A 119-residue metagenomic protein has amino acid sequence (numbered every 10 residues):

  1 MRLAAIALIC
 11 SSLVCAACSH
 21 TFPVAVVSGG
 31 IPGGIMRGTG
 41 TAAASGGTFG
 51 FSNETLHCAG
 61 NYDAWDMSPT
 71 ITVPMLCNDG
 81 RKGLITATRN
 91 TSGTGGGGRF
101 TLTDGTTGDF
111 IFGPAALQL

Functional and structural regions predicted by a protein language model:
M1-C10: Bacterial N-terminal signal peptides that target proteins for export
L3, T21, G34-M36, A43 (+3 more regions): Sparse, context-dependent recognition of short Cys/His-centered cofactor- or disulfide-binding micro-motifs
V14: Conserved Rossmann-like nucleotide-binding pocket used by diverse enzymes that bind dinucleotide cofactors
A17-C18: N-terminal Sec signal peptide cleavage junction
F22-G30: Short, low-complexity, disordered segments immediately C-terminal to signal peptides in bacterial exported proteins
G30-G46, F110: Short, solvent-exposed loop/hinge segments that bridge or flank secondary-structure elements
G47-L119: Intrinsically disordered, glycine/charged-rich N-terminal periplasmic/extracytoplasmic linker segments that lie
